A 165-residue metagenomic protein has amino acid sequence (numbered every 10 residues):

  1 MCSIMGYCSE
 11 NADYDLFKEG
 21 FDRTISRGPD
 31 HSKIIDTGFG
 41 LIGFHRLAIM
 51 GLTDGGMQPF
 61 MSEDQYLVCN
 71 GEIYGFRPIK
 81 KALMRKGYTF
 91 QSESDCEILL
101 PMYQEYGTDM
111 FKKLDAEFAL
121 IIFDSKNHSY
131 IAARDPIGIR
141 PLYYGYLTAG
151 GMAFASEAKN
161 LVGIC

Functional and structural regions predicted by a protein language model:
M1-C165: Cysteine-centered catalytic environments shared across enzyme families
